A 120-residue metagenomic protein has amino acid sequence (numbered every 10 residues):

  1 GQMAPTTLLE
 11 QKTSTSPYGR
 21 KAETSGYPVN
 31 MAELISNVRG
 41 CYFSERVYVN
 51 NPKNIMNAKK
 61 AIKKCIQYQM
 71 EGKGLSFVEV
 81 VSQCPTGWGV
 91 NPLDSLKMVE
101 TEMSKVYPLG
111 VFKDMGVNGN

Functional and structural regions predicted by a protein language model:
M3: Residues forming the flavin
T6-E71: Conserved thiamine diphosphate
M70-N120: Flexible, low-complexity linker and terminal segments
